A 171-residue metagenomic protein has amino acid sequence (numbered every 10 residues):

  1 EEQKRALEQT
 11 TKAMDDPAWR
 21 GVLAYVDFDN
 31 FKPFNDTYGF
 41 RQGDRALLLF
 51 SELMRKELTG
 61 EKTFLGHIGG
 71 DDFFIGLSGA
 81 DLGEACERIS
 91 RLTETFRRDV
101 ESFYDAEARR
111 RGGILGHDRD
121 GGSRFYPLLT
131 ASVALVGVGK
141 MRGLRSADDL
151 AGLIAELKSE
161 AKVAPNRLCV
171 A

Functional and structural regions predicted by a protein language model:
E1-V22, K32-T59, G66-G70, F74-I75 (+3 more regions): Conserved long alpha-helical elements within nucleotide-processing catalytic cores of c-di-GMP signaling and class III
W19-G21, T63, A131, N166: PAS-family sensory domain
D29: Adenine-nucleotide cofactor-binding loop residues
L58-E61, S102-Y104: Short secondary-structure junctions
H67, F103-A155, C169-A171: A short glycine-enriched loop-to-beta-strand structural element that forms part of the catalytic core of nucleotide
F74-R111, S146: Short helix/loop segment flanking the catalytic signature motif in cyclic-nucleotide metabolism enzymes
E94, R98, L153-A164: Non-catalytic regulatory/interaction regions at protein termini and inter-domain linkers
